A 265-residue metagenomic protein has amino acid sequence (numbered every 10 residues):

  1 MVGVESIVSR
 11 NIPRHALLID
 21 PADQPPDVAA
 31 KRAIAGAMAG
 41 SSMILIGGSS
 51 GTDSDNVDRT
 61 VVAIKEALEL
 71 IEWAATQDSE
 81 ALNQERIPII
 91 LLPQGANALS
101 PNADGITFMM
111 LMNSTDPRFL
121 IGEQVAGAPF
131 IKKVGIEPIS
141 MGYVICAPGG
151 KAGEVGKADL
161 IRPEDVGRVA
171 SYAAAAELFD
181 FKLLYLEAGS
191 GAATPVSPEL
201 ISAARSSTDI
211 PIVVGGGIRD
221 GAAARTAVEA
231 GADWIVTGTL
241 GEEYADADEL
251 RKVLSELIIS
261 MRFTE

Functional and structural regions predicted by a protein language model:
M1-I19, E80, G127-M141: N-terminal amphipathic alpha-helix/helix-capping segment at the start of soluble metabolic enzymes
P13-A29, L92-A96, I145-A170, V213-R219: Active-site mouth loops of central-metabolism enzymes
H15-I19, I44-I46, I89-L91, I106-F108 (+4 more regions): Hydrophobic faces of well-ordered beta-strands that scaffold small-molecule active sites in alpha/beta enzyme cores
V28-R32, L91-F108, S207-I235: Catalytic cores of alpha/beta
L45-G51, G105-L120, A188-G191, G217-I218 (+1 more regions): Glycine-rich phosphate-binding active-site loops on the catalytic face of alpha/beta enzymes
G47, K151-I201, G241-K252: Glycine/Thr-rich beta-alpha phosphate-binding loop at enzyme active sites
D55-Q94, G127-I139, T194-D220, K252-E265: Alpha-helix-loop-beta-strand connector modules within alpha/beta enzyme cores
N97-E177: Conserved anion-binding
